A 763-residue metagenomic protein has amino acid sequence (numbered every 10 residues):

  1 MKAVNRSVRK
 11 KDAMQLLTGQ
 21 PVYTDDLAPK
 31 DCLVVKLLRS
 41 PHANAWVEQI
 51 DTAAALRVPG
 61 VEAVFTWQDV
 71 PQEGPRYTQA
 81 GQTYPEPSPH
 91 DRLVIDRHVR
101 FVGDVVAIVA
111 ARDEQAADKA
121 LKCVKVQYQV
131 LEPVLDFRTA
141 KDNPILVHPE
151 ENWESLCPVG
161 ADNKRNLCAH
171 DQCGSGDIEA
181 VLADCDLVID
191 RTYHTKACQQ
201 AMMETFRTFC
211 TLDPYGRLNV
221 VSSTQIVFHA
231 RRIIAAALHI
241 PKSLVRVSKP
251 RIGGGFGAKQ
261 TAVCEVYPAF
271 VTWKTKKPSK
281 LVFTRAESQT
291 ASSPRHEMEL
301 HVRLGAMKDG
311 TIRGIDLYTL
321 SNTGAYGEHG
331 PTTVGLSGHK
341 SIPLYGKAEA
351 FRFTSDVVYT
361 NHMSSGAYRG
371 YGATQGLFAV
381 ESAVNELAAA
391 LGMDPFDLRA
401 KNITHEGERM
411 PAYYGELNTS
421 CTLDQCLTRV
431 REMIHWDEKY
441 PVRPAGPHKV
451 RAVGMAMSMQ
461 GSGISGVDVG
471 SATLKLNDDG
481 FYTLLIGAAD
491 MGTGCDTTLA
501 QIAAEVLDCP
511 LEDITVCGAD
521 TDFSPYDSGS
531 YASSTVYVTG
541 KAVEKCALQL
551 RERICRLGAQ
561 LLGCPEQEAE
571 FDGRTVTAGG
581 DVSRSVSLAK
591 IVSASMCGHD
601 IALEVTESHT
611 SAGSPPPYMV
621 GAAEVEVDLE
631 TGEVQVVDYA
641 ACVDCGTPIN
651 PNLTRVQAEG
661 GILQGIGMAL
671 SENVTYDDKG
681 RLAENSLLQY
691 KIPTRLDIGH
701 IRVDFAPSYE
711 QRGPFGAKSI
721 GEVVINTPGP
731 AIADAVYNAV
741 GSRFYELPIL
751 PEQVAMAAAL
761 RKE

Functional and structural regions predicted by a protein language model:
M1-D162, V188, K274, V605: Flexible, low-hydrophobicity surface segments
R6, D12-Q15, Y84-P85, A161-T208 (+5 more regions): Glycine-rich loop/linker segments at domain edges
Q68, H239-L244, K274-S279, K308 (+2 more regions): C-terminal catalytic domains of large/alpha subunits in multi-subunit enzymes
G74-Q79, A120-C123, S222, R231-I233 (+11 more regions): Short acidic, glycine/serine/threonine-rich loops at helix termini
D96-H98, P241-K249, W273-T284, Q289-A291: Conserved catalytic cysteine-centered active-site region of acyl-thioester-dependent Claisen-condensing enzymes
V147-L238, I403-F481, A612, G621 (+2 more regions): Helix-loop-helix junctions that connect adjacent transmembrane helices in secondary transporters/permeases, recognized
R232, G253-K276, K280-V282, C495-A503: Thiamine diphosphate
S462-S524, T539: Catalytic phosphate/nucleotide-handling subdomain of diverse soluble enzymes
